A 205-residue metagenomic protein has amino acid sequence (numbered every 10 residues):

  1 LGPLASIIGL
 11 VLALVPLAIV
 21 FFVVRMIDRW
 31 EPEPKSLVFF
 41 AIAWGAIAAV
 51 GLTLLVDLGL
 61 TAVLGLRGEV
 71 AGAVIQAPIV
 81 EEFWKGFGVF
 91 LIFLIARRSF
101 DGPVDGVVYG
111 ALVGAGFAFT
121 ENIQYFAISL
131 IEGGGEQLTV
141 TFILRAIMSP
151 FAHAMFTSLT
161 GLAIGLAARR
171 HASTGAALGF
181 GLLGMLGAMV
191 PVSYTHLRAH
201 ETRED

Functional and structural regions predicted by a protein language model:
S6-P16, P78-V80: Structural signature of hydrophobic alpha-helical transmembrane segments
V20-P34, L91-R97: C-terminal ends of transmembrane helices
F22, M26-R29, G51-R67: Transmembrane alpha-helix boundary signature
G51, E82-F83, F87, A115-I123: Mid-bilayer segments of alpha-helical transmembrane spans in multi-pass integral membrane proteins that mediate
V70-V80, L138-F151: Short aromatic-rich membrane-water interface segments that cap or initiate transmembrane helices in multi-pass membrane
E81, E121, H153, V192: Divalent metal-coordination and catalytic microenvironments
G86-L112, T139, G165-L178: Membrane-interface helix/loop boundary segments of multi-pass membrane proteins
T195-T202: Conserved small/polar residues in nucleotide/adenosyl-binding loops
